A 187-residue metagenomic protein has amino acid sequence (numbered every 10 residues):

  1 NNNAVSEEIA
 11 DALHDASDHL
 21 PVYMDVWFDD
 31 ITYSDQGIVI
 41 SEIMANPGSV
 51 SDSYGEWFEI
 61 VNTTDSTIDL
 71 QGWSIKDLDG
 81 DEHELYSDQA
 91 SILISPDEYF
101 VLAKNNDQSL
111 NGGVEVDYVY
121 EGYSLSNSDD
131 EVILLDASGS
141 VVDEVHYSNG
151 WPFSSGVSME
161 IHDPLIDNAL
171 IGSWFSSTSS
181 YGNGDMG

Functional and structural regions predicted by a protein language model:
N1-T32, V132, E144-Y147: Metal-dependent phosphoester-hydrolase catalytic domains
D11-W27, L170-G187: Surface beta-loop-beta hairpin patches that serve as ligand-binding interfaces in beta-rich domains
D29-I171, N183-G184: Activation on beta-sandwich/Ig-like modules and their edge loops
